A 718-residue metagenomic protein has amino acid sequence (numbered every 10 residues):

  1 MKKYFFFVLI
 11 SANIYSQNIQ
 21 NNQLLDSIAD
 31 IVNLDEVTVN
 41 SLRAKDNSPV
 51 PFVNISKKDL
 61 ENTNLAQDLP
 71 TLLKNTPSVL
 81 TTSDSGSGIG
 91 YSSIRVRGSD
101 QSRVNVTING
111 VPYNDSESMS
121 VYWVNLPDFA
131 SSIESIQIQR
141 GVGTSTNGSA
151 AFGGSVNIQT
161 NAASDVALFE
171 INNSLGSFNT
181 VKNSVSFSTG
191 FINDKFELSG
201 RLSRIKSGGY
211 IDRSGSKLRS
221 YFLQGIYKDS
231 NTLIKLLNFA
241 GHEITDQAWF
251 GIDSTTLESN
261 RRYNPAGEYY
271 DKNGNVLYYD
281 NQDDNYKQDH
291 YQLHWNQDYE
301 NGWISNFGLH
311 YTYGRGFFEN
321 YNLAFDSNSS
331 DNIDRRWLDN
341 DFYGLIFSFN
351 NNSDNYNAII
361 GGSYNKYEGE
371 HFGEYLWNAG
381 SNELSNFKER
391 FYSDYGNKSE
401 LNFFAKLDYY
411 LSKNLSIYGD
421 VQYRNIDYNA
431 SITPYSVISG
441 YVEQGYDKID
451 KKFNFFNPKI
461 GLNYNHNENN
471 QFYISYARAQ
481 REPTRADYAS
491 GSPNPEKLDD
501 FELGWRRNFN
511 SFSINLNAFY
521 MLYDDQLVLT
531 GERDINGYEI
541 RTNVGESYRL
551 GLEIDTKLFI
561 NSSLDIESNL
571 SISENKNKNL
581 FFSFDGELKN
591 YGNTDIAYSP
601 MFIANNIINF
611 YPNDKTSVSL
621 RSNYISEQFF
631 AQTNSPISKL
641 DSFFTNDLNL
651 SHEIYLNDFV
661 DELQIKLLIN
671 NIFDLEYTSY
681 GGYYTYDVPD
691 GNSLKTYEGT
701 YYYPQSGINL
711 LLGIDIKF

Functional and structural regions predicted by a protein language model:
Y4, Q480, D524, I566 (+2 more regions): C-terminal beta-signal and adjacent terminal beta-strands/loops of Gram-negative outer-membrane beta-barrel proteins
N18-N62, Q101: Short, acidic, small-residue-rich periplasmic hinge/interaction motif at the N-terminus of Gram-negative outer-membrane
P70-P112, E134: Extracytoplasmic beta-strand/coil segments of soluble accessory domains associated with Gram-negative outer-membrane
P112-R140, Q159: Short acidic/polar hinge/loop motifs at secondary-structure boundaries that mediate gating or recognition
L175-K206, I211-A248, D283-W303, Y364 (+3 more regions): Transmembrane beta-barrel wall of Gram-negative outer-membrane proteins
L233-K235, N285-N322, N328-V437, N463-S475 (+3 more regions): Face-selective signature of the C-terminal outer-membrane beta-barrel domain
D246, F250-T255, E370, D427-G440 (+9 more regions): Surface-exposed extracellular loop regions of Gram-negative outer-membrane beta-barrel proteins, predominantly
N352, K413, Y520, T542-T633: Gram-negative outer-membrane beta-barrel transporters
